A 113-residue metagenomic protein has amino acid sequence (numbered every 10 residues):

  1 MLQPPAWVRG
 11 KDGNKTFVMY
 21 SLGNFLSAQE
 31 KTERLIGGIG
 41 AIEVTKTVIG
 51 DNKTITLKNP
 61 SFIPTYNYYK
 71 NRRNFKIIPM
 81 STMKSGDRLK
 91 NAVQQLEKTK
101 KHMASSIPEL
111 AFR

Functional and structural regions predicted by a protein language model:
M1-G40: Conserved beta-sheet core of the metallophosphoesterase superfamily
T32-R113: A short C-terminal boundary segment appended to hydrolase-like catalytic domains
